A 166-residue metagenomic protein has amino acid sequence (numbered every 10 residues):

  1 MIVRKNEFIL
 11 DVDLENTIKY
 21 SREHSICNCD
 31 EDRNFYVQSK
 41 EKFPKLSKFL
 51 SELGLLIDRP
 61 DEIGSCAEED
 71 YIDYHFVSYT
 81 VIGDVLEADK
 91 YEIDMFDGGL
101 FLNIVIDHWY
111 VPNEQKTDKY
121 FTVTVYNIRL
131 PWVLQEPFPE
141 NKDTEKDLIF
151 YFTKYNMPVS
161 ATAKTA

Functional and structural regions predicted by a protein language model:
M1-E52: N-terminal cysteine/histidine-rich coordination modules
I2-F8, Y79, L102-I106, A161: Hydrophobic transmembrane signal anchors and adjacent membrane-proximal interface regions, especially in viral
K5, K19, K40-K48, K90 (+5 more regions): Context-gated lysine
K19, V37, L53-D58, S65-E68 (+4 more regions): Mitochondrial intermembrane space
D32-N34, D84-A88, V133: Generic structural motif
K42-P44, I93-F96, E136-F138: Surface-exposed beta-strand edges and their flanking turn/coil or helix-capping segments
P60-T124: Amphipathic protein-protein interaction modules
W109-A166: Glycine-rich, aromatic-bearing surface loops/beta-hairpins
